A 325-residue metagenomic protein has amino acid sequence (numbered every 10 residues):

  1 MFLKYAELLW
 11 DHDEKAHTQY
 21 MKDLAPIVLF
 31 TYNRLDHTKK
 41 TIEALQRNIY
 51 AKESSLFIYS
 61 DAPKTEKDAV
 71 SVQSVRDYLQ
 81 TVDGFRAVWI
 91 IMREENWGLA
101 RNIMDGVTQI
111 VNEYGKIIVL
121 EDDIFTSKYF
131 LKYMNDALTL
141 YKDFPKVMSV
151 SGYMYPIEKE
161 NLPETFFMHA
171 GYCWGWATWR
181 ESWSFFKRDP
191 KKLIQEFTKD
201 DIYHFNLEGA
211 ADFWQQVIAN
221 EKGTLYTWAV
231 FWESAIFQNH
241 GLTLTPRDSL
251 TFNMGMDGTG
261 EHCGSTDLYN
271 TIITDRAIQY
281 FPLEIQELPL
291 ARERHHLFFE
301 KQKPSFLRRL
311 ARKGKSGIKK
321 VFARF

Functional and structural regions predicted by a protein language model:
F2-Y5, L9-D13, Y20-V119, I124-F325: An acidic/histidine-cluster motif and surrounding catalytic segment that typifies divalent-metal-assisted enzyme active
